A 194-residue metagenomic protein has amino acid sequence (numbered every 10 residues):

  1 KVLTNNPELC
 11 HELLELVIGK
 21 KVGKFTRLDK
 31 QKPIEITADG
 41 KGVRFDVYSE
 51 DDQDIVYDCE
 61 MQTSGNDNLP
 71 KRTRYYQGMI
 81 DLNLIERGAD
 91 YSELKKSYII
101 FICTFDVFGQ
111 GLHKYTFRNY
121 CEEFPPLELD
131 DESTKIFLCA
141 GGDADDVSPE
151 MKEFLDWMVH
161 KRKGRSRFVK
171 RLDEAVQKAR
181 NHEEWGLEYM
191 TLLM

Functional and structural regions predicted by a protein language model:
K1-T134, A144-D146: Accessory alpha/beta interaction modules
K1-V2, L138-G141, Y189-M190: Short hinge/gating elements
Y48-D52, V56-Q62, S148-M194: Short, charged alpha-helical interaction segments and adjacent helix-coil junctions
E123, D130-P149, E153-F154, M158-G164: Upstream accessory/linker segments immediately N-terminal to the RecA-like ATPase cores of bacterial MutS and a subset
